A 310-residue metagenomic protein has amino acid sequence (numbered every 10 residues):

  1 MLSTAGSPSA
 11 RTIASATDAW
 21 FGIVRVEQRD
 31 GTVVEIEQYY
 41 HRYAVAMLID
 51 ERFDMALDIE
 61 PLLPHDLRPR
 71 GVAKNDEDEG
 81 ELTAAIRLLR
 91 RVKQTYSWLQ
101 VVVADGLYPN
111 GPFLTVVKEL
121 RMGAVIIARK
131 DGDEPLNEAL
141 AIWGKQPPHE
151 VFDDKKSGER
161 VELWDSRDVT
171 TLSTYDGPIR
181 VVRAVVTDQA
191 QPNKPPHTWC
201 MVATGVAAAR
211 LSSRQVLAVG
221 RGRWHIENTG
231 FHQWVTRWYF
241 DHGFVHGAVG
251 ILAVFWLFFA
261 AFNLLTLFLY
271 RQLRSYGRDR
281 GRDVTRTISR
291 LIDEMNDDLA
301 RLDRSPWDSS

Functional and structural regions predicted by a protein language model:
M1-P64: Active-site-proximal, Lys/Arg-enriched surface segment that forms a nucleic-acid-binding/basic interface patch
M1-T17, A46, A85, V102-L107 (+4 more regions): Short, conserved catalytic/metal-binding motifs centered on acidic residues
D58-T83: Glycine-rich phosphate-binding "P-loop"
D76, G80-V101: Short, basic/hydrophobic alpha-helical segments
V103-G111, K130-D133: Acidic, metal-coordinating catalytic cores used for nucleic-acid/nucleotide bond scission and strand-transfer chemistry
I126-R223: An anionic, glycine-rich sequence signature occurring as long contiguous blocks
F152-T170, V235-S310: A short, flexible helix-boundary coil/loop motif
R210-V245: Short amphipathic alpha-helical "interface-anchor" segments enriched in bulky aromatics
